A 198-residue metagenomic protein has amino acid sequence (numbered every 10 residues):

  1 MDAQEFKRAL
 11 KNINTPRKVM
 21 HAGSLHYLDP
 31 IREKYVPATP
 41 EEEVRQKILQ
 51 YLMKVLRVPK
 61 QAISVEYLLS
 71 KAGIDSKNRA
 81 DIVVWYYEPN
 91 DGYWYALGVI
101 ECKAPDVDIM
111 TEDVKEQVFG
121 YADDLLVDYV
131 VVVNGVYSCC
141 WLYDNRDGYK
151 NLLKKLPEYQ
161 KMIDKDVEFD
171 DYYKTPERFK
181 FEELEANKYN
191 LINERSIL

Functional and structural regions predicted by a protein language model:
M1-Y129, C139-L198: A short, conserved, highly charged catalytic patch centered on acidic carboxylates
G135: Carbohydrate-associated surface elements
